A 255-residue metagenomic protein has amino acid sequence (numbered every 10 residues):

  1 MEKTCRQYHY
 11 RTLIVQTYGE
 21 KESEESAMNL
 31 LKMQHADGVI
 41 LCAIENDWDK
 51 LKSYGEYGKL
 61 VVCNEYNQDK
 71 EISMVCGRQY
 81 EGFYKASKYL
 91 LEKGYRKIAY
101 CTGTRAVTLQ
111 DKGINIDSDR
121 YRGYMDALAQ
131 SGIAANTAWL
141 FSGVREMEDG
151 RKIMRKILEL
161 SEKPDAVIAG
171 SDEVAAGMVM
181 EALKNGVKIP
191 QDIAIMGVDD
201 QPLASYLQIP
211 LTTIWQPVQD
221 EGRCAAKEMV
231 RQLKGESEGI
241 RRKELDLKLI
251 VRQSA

Functional and structural regions predicted by a protein language model:
M1-G38, S118, R122-M125: Amphipathic helical "hinge" segments at domain boundaries
R6-R11, D37, K59, R96 (+2 more regions): Residue-level detector of anion-binding/catalytic polar loops
V15-E22, V75-K85, C101-A129, I133-I153 (+4 more regions): Hinge/beta->alpha junction and helix N-cap segments in small-molecule ligand-binding domains
E22-H35, E148-K163: Short, well-structured alpha-helical segments in soluble
H35-C42, A99-T102, L140, S161-S171 (+1 more regions): Periplasmic-binding protein-like
C42-K85, G103-V107, E173, D199-L211: Flexible loop/hinge segments that line or gate small-molecule binding clefts
I153-A255: Flexible loop/turn connectors
